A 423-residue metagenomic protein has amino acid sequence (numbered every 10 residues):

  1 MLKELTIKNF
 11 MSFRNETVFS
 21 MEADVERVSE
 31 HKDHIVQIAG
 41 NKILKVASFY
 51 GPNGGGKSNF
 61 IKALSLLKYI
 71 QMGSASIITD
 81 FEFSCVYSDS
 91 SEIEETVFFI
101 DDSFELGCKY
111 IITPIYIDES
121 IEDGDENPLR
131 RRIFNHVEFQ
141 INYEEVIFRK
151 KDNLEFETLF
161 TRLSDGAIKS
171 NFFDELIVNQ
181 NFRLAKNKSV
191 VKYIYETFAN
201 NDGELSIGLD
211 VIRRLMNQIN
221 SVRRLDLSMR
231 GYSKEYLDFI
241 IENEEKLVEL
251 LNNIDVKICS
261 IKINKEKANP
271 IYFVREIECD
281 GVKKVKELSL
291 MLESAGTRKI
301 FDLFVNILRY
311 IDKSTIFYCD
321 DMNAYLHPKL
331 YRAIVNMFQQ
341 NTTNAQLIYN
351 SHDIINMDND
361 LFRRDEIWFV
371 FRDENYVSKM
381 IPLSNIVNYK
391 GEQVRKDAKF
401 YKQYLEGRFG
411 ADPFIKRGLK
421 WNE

Functional and structural regions predicted by a protein language model:
M1-E4, A333-E423: C-terminal lobe/lid and adjacent interdomain/linker elements of RecA-like ASCE P-loop ATPase modules
M1-S65: Pre-Walker A-like glycine/lysine-rich segment at the N-terminus of P-loop NTPase domains
K8, R223-L292, P413-F414, G418-E423: Extended helical coiled-coil dimerization/tether regions that scaffold and oligomerize large DNA-maintenance assemblies
F10, D321-A324, I354: Conserved Walker B
N41-E82, I300-N306, I354: Phosphate-binding glycine-rich loops of NTP-binding sites
V46-G51, K267-L308, I316, M322-L326: Conserved ABC ATPase signature
Y87-F156, P382-A398: P-loop NTPase motor core
P114-I263: Electropositive, glycine-dotted interaction segments that contact anionic polymers or phosphate-rich ligands
